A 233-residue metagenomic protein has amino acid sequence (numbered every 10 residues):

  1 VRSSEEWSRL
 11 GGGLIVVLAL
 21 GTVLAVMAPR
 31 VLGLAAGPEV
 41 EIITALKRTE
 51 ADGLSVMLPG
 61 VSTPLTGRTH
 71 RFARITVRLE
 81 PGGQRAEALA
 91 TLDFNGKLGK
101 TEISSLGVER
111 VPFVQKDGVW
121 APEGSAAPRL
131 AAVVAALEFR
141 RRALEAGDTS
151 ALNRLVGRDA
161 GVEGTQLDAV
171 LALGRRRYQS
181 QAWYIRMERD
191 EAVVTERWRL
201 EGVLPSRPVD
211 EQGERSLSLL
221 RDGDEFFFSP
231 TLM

Functional and structural regions predicted by a protein language model:
R2-G12: Short, low-complexity patches enriched in S/T/P/G
R2-S4, E87, G99-A131, E191-V193 (+1 more regions): Short beta-strand edge/turn micro-motifs at domain boundaries
G11-P29: Hydrophobic membrane-insertion alpha-helices, especially the h-region of bacterial N-terminal signal peptides
A28-G37: Aromatic-capped interface at the extracytoplasmic side of an N-terminal signal-anchor transmembrane helix
E39-G96, T149-R197, L204-R207: Short solvent-exposed beta->alpha transition segments
H70, S104-L106, A135, Y178 (+1 more regions): Short solvent-exposed loop/turn micro-motifs enriched in small/polar/acidic residues
G96-L98, P128-V134, E201-L204: A short local loop/turn or secondary-structure capping micro-motif enriched for an aromatic residue
A121-T149: Surface-exposed beta-loop interaction hotspot
